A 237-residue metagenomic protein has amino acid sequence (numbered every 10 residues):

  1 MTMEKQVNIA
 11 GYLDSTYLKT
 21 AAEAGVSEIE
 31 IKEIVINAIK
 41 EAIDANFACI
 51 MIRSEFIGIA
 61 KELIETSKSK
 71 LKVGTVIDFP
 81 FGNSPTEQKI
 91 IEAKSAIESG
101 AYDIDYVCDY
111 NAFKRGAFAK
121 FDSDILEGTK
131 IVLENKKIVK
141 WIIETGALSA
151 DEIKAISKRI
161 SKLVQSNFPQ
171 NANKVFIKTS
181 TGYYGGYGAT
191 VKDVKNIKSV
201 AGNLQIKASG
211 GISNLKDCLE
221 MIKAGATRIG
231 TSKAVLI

Functional and structural regions predicted by a protein language model:
M1-T86, I90, E98, R159 (+1 more regions): Conserved N-terminal beta1-alpha1 strand-loop-helix module at the mouth
Y17, T75-I77, T86, E98-F113 (+2 more regions): Glycine-rich phosphate-binding active-site loops on the catalytic face of alpha/beta enzymes
V35-I39, I57-K61, A93-K94, D122-K130 (+3 more regions): Generic structural signal for well-ordered alpha-helices, preferentially at hydrophobic/aromatic core positions
A38-A48, K137-V139, V175-I177, V200-L204: Short, surface-exposed connector motifs at secondary-structure boundaries
D44, E98, K130-E134, K162 (+1 more regions): Residues at the C-terminal ends
K68-D78, E134-I143, V200-S209: Short beta-strand/loop segments at the ligand-binding rim of alpha/beta enzyme cores
N83-S95, L148-R159, K192-N203, I212-R228: Catalytic cores of alpha/beta
D103-V175, G182: Conserved anion-binding
